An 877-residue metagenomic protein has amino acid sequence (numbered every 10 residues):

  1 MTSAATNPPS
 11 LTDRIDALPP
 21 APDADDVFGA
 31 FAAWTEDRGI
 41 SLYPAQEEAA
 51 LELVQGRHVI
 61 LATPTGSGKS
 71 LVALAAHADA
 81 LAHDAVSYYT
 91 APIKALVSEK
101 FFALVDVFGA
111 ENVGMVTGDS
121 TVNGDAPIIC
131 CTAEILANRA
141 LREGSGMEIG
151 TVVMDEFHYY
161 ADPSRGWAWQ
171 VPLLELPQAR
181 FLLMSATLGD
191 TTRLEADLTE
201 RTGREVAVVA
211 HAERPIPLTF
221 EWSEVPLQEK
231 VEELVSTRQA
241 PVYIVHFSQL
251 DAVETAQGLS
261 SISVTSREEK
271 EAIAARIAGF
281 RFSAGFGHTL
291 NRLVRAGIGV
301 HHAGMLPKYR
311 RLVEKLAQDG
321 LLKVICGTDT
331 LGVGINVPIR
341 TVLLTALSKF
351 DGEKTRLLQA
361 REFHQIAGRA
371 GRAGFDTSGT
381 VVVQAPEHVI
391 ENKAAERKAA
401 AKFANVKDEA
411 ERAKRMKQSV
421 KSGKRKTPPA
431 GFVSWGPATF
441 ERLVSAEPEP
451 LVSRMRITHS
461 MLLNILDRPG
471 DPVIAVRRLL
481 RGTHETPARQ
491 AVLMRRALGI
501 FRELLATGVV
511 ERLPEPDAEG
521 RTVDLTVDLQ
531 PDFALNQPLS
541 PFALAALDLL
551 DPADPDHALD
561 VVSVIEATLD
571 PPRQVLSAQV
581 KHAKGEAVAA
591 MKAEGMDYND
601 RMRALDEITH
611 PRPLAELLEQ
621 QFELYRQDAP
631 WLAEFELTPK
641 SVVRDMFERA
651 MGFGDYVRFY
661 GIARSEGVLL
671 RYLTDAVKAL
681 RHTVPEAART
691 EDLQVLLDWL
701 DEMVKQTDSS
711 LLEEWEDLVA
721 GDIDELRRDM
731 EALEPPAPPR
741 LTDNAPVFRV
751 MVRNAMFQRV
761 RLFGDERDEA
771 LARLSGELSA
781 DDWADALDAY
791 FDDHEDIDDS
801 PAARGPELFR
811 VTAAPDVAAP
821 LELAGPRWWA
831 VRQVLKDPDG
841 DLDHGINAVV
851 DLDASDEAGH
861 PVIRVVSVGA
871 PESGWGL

Functional and structural regions predicted by a protein language model:
M1-V59, V264-R295: Helicase-associated low-complexity/disordered flanking segments
A32-T219, S223, P241-R267, H301: Conserved P-loop/Walker A NTP-binding site and adjacent catalytic elements of P-loop NTPases
Y88-T90, S98, V105-G114, Q249-V324 (+1 more regions): Conserved C-terminal RecA-like helicase domain
D125-L141, A296-R310, L316-N336: Conserved two-lobed SF2 helicase motor
G150-V152, V324-K349, G379-Q384: A short beta-strand element within the Helicase C-terminal
R180, T341-L344, S348-D351, R356-K402: Conserved segment of the helicase C-terminal RecA-like domain
G299, D319, D408-E822, W828-R832: Non-catalytic terminal extensions of ATP-dependent helicases
L835-L877: Compact beta-sheet-dominated globular domain cores
